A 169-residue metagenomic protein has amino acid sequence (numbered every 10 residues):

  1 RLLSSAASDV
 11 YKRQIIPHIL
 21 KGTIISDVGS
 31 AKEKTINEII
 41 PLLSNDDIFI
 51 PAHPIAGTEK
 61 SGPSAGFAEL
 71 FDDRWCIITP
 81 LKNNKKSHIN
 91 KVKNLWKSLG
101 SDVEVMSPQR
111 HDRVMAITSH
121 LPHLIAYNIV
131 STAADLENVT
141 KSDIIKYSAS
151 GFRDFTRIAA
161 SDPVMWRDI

Functional and structural regions predicted by a protein language model:
R1-Q14: Single conserved hydrophobic/aromatic residue that forms the stacking wall/gate of nucleotide- or nucleobase-binding
D9-V10, E33, K85-K86: Loop/helix-junction capping segments adjacent to catalytic residues or to phosphate/diphosphate-binding pockets
I15-P63: Rossmann-like NAD(P)(H) cofactor-binding subdomain of soluble oxidoreductases
K32, A56, N83, R110 (+1 more regions): Residue-level detector of flexible, active-site-proximal loop/helix-junction positions within diverse enzyme catalytic
I48-K85: Active-site capping/gating segments
L70-R157: Internal alpha-helical scaffold of NAD(P)-dependent oxidoreductase catalytic cores
R157-I169: NAD(P)-dependent Rossmann-like dehydrogenase/reductase catalytic/cofactor-binding core
